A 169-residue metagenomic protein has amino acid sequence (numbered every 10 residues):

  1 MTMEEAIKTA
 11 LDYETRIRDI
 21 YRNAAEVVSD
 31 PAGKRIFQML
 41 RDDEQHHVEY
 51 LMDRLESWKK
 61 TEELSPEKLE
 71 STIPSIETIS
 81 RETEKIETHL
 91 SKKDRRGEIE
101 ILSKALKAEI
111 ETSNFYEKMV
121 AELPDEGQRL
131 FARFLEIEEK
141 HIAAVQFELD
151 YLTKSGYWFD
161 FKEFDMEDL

Functional and structural regions predicted by a protein language model:
M1-L169: Non-heme di-metal
